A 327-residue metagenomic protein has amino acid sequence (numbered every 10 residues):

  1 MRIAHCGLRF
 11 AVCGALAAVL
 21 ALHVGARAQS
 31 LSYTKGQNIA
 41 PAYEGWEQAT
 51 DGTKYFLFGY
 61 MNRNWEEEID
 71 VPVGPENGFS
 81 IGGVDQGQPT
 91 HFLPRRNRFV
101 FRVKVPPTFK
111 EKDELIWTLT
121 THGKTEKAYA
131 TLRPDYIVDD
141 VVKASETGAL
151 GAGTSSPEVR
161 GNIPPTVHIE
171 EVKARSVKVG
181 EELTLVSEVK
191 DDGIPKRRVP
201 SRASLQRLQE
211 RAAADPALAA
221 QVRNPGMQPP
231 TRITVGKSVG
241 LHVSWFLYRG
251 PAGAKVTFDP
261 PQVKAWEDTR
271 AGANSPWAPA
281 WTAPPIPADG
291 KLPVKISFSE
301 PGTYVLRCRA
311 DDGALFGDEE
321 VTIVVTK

Functional and structural regions predicted by a protein language model:
A11-H23: Bacterial N-terminal signal peptides
I39-Y43, D135-K178, T184-V186, K190-R197 (+1 more regions): Short, compositionally biased P/S/T/A/G/V-rich stretches that sit at domain boundaries
Q48, F109, I286, I296-E300: Residue-level recognition of secondary-structure-to-loop junctions
T50-G59, A174-P230: Contiguous beta-strand segments within globular domains
F79, R198-S297: Exoplasmic/lumenal beta-rich domain surfaces
D311-L315: Short, solvent-exposed loop/turn segments at the edges of extracellular beta-sandwich modules
G317-V325: C-terminal edge beta-strand
